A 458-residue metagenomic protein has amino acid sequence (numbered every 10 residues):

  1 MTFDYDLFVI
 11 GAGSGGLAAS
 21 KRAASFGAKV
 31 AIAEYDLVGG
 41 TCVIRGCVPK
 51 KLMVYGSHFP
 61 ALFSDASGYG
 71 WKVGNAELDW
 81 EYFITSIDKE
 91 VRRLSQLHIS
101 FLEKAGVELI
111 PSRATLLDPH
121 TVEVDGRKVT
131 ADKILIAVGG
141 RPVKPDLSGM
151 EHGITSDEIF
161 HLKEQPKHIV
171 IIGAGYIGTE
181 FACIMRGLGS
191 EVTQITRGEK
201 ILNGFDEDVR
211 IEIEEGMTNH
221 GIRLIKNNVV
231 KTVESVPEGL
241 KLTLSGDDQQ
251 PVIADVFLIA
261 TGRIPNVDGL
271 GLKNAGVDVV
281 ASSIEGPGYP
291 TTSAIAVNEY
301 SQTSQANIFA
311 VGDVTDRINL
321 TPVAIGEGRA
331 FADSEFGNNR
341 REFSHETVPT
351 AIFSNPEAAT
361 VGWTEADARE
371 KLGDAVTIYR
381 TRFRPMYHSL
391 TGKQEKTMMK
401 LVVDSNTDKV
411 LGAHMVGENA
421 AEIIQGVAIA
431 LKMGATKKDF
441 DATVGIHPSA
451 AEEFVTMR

Functional and structural regions predicted by a protein language model:
M1-G13, Q165-G175: Beta1/beta-strand and adjacent pyrophosphate-binding region of the FAD-binding site in flavoprotein oxidoreductases
T2-Y5, K21-A28, A33-Q165, T193 (+8 more regions): Glycine-rich flavin
I10-G15, A19-D36, T41, V48 (+4 more regions): Flexible, glycine-rich terminal cap/loop adjacent to redox cofactors in electron-transfer oxidoreductases
G16, G175-G178, A324: Catalytic nucleophile loop
S20, A24, A182-G187: Gly/Ala-rich phosphate-binding loop of Rossmann-like dinucleotide-binding domains, activating on the conserved
G74, E108-P111, T115-E123, V129 (+2 more regions): A Rossmann-like FAD-binding core segment of flavoenzymes
E151-P166, P251-S334: FAD-site-proximal beta/loop scaffold in flavoenzymes
